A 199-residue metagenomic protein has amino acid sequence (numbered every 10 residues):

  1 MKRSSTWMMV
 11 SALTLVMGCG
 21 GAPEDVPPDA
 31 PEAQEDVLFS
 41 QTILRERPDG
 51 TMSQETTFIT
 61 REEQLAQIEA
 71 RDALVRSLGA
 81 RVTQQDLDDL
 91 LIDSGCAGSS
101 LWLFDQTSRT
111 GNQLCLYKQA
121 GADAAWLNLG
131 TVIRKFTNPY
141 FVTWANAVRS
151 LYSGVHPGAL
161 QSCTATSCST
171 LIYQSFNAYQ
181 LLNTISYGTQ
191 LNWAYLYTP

Functional and structural regions predicted by a protein language model:
M1-M9: Bacterial N-terminal signal peptides that target proteins for export
S11-T14: Flanking scaffold residues of small Cys/His-coordinated metal-binding clusters
V16-G18: C-terminal motif of bacterial Sec signal peptides marking the signal peptidase cleavage site
G20-P23: Bacterial signal peptide processing site
D25-P199: Compact beta-sheet-dominated domain cores in extracellular/mature segments
